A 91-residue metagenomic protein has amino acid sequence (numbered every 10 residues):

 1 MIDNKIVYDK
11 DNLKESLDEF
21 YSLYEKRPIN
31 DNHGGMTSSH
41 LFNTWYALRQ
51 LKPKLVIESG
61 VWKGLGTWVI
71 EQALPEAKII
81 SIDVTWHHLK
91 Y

Functional and structural regions predicted by a protein language model:
M1-S39: Mobile, glycine- and charge-enriched loop segments and immediately flanking short secondary-structure elements within
N30-Y91: S-adenosylmethionine/decaboxylated-SAM
